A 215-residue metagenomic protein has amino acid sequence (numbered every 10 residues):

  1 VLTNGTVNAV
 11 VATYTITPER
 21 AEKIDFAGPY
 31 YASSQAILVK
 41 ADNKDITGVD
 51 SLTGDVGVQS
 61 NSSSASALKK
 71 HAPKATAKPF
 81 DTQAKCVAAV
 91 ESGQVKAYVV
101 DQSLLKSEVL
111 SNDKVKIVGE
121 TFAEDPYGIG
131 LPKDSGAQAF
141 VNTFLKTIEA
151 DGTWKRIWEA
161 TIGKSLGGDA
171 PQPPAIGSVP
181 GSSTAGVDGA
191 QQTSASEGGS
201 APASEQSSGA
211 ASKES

Functional and structural regions predicted by a protein language model:
V1, K44, S60, K78-A88 (+2 more regions): Short helix-initiation/N-cap motifs at beta->coil->alpha
V1-V49: Acidic, polar ligand-binding/catalytic clefts
L2-T3, L52, V90-E91, I129 (+1 more regions): Hydrophobic residues within well-ordered alpha-helices
A12-K23, K69, E91-A123: A ligand-binding cleft/hinge motif common to bilobed small-molecule-binding domains
Y31-V39, Q102, K106-K146, S165-G189: Periplasmic-binding protein-like
V49-S64: Short loop->beta-strand "edge-of-pocket" segments that line small-molecule binding or catalytic clefts across diverse
S64-D81, V109-L110: Ligand-binding cleft/hinge of the Venus flytrap
S64-S66, F144-K164: Periplasmic-binding protein-like
